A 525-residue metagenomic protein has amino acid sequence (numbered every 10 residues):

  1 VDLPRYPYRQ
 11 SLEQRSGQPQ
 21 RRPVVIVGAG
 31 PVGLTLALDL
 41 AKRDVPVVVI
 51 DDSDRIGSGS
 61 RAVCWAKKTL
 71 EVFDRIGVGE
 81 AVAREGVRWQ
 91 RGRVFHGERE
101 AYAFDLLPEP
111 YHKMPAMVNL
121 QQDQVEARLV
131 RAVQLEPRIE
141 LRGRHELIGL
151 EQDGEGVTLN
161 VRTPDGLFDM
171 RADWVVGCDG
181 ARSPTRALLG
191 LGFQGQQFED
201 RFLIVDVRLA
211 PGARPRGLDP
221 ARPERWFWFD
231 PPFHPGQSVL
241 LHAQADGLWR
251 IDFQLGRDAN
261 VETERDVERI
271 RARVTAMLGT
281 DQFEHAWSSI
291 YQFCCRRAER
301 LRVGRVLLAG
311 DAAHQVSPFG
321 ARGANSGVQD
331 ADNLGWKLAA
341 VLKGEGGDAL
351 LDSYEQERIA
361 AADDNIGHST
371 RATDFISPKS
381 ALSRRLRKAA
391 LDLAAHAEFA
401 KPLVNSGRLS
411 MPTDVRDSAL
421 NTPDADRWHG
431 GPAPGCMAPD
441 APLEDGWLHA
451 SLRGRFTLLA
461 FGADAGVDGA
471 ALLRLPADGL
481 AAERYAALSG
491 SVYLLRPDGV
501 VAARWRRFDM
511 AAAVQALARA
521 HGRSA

Functional and structural regions predicted by a protein language model:
V1-V27, K42-R43, H96-R99, A127 (+3 more regions): Helical substrate-recognition/capping region of FAD-dependent monooxygenase/halogenase enzymes
Q20-R22, D165-W174: Core beta-strand elements of the Rossmann-like FAD/NAD(P) dinucleotide-binding domain in flavoenzyme oxidoreductases
I26-V27, Q121, M170-G180, L458: Short hydrophobic core segments
A41-A62: Glycine-rich FAD pyrophosphate-binding loop
S58-Q134: Active-site-adjacent segment of FAD-dependent monooxygenases/related oxidoreductases
E100, R131, G154, W174 (+1 more regions): Conserved FAD-binding catalytic core of PHBH/FMO-like flavoproteins
G143-V157, S289: A conserved short coil-to-beta-strand element within the FAD-binding core of flavoproteins
E151-M170: Conserved beta-strand-loop-beta-strand element in the redox core of flavoprotein oxidoreductases
